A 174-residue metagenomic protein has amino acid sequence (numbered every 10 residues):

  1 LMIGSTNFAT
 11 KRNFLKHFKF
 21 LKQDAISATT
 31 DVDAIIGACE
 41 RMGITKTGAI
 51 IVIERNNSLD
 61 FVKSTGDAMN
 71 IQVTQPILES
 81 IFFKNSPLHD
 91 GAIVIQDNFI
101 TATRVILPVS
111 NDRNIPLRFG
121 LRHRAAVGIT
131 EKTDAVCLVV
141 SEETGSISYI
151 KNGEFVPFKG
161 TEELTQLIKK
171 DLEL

Functional and structural regions predicted by a protein language model:
M2-L174: Divalent-cation
